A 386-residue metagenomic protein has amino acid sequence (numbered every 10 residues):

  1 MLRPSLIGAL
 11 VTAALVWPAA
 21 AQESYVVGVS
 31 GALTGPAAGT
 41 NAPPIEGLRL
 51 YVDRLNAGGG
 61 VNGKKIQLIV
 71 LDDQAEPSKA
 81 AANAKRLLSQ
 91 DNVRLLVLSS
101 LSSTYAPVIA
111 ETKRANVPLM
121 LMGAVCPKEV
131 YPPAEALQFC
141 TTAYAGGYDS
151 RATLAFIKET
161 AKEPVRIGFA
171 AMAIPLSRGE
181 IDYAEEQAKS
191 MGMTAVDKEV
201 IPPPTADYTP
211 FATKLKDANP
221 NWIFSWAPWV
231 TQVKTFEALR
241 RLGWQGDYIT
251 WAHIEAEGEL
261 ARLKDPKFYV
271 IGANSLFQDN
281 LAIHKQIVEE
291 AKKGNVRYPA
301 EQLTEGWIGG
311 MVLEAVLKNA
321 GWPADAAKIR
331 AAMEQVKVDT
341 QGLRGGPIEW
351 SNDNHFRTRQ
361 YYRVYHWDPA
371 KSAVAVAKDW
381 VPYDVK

Functional and structural regions predicted by a protein language model:
L15-A21: Sec/Tat signal peptide C-region and signal peptidase I cleavage site
S24, G39-E46, G58-P132, I201-Y208 (+2 more regions): Beta-alpha junction/loop-to-helix N-cap segments that form part of ligand/metal-binding clefts
Y25-R49, L71-S78, S100-L101, A170-G179 (+1 more regions): Extracytoplasmic "Venus flytrap"
A37-N62, D182-S190: Short, polar/charged alpha-helical segment
A80, P127, T141-R166, A206-T209 (+4 more regions): Hydrophobic alpha-helical segments within soluble ligand-binding/sensing domains
V93-K198, Q245-K264: Extracytoplasmic ligand/sensor domains, especially the bilobed periplasmic-binding protein
A143, L239-W307, D379-D384: Extracellular/periplasmic periplasmic-binding protein-like sensory domains
K293-L303, E314-A375: Segments of small-molecule ligand-sensing domains
